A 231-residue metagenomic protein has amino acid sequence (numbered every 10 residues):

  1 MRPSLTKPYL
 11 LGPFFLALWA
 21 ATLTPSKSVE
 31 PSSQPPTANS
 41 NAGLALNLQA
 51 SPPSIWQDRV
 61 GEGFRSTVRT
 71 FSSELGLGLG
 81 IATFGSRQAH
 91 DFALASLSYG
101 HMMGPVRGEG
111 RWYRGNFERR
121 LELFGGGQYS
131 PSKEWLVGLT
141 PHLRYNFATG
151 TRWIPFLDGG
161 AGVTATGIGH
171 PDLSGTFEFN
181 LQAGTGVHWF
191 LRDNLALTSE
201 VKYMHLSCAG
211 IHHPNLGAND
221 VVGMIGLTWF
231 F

Functional and structural regions predicted by a protein language model:
M1-G61: Cleavable N-terminal export/targeting peptides
R59-R69, M103-F117, P131-K133, A148-I154 (+1 more regions): Short loop/turn motifs that connect adjacent beta-strands in outer-membrane beta-barrel proteins
F71-I81, R119-G127, L157-V163, S199-Y203: Transmembrane beta-barrel strands of outer-membrane/channel proteins
L77-A95: Surface-exposed strand-loop-strand hairpins of Gram-negative outer-membrane beta-barrel proteins
S86-F92, Y113, P131-W135, D172-F177 (+1 more regions): Replace "Gram-negative outer membrane beta-barrel proteins" with "bacterial and organellar outer membrane beta-barrel
A95-L97, A218-F231: Outer-membrane beta-barrel "beta-signal"
L97, L139-L143, A183-T185, G223-I225: Membrane-embedded beta-strands of outer-membrane beta-barrel proteins, especially the hydrophobic/small aromatic
H101-M103, Y145-F147, V187-W189, W229: Residue-level signature of outer-membrane beta-barrel architecture
